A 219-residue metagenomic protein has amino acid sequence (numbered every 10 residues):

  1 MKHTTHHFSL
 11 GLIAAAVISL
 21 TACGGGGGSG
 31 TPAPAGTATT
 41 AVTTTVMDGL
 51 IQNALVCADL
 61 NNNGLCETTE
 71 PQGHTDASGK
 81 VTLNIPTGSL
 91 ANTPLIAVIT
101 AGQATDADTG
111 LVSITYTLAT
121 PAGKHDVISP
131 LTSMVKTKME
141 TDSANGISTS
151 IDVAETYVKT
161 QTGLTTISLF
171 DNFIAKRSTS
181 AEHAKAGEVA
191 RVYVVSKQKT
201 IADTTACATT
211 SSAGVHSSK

Functional and structural regions predicted by a protein language model:
H3-H6, G24-K219: Feature for extracytoplasmic/surface-facing segments of secreted or surface-associated proteins, emphasizing
H6-I13: Sec-dependent signal peptide recognition, specifically the positively charged N-region followed immediately by
S19-A22: C-terminal motif of bacterial Sec signal peptides marking the signal peptidase cleavage site
